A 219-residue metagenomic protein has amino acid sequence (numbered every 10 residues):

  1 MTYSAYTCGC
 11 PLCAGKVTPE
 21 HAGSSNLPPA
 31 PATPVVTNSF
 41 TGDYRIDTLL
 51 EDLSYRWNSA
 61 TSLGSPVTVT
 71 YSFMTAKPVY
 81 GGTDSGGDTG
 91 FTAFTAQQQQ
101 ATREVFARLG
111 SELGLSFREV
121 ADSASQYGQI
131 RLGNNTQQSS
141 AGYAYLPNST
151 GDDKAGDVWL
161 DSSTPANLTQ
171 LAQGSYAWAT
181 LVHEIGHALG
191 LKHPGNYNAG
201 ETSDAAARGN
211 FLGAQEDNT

Functional and structural regions predicted by a protein language model:
M1-V17: Short, compositionally biased, intrinsically disordered N-terminal export/targeting signals, typified by the non-Sec
C10-C13, H21-S24, D43, G174-S175: Serine-centered coil/turn micro-motif
A14-V35: Ordered, amphipathic secondary-structure segments that act as subunit-interaction surfaces in large macromolecular
A30, P34-P66, T75, Q97-N218: Metzincin-family zinc-dependent endopeptidase catalytic domain
V69-Y71: Transmembrane beta-strand segments of Gram-negative outer membrane beta-barrel proteins
F73-T92: Acidic/histidine-rich, surface-exposed loop or edge segments in extracytoplasmic proteins
